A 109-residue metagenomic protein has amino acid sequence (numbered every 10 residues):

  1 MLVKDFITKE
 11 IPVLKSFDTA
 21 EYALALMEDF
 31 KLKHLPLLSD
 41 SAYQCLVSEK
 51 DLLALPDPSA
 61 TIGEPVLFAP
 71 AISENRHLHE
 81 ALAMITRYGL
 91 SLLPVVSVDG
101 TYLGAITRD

Functional and structural regions predicted by a protein language model:
M1, D18, V47, A60 (+2 more regions): Short beta-to-alpha loop/turn elements within the nucleotide-binding domains of ABC transporters
M1-I11, P58-A69: Bateman (tandem CBS) regulatory domains
K4, P12, E21, L53-A54: Nucleotide phosphate-binding site architecture
T8, L32, P36, A42-P58 (+3 more regions): Short beta->alpha transition motifs characteristic of CBS
V13-K31, L38, A71-S91, V95-V98: The conserved cystathionine-beta-synthase
T19, D51-L52, E64-P65: Histidine- and aromatic-rich ligand-binding microenvironments
